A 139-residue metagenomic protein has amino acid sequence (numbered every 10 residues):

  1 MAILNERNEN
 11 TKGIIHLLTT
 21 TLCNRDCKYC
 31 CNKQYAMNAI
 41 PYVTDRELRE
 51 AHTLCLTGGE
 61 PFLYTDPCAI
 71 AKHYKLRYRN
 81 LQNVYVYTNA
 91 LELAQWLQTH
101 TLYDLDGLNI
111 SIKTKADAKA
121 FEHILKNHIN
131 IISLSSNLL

Functional and structural regions predicted by a protein language model:
A2-Y78, V86: Conserved alpha-helical substructure of the radical SAM core
Y29, L97-T99: Short aromatic-enriched loop/helix-cap "lid" or pocket-rim segments at secondary-structure transitions that line
K33-A39, A51-Y64, R79-A94, Y103-L138: Core AdoMet radical
Y42-D45, I70-Y74, T99, A120-H128: A general structural detector for well-ordered alpha-helical segments in enzyme core domains, enriched
